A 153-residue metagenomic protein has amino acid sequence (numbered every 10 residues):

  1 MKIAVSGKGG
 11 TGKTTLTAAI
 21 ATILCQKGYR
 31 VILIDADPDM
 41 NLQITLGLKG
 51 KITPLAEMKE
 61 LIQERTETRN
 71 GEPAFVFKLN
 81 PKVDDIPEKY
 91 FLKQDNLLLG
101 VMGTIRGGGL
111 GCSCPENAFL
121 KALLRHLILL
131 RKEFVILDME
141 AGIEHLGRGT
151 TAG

Functional and structural regions predicted by a protein language model:
V5: Hydrophobic anchor at the beta1->P-loop junction of P-loop NTPases
G10: Walker A (P-loop) phosphate-binding loop of P-loop NTPases
K13: Conserved lysine of the Walker
L16: Hydrophobic positions on the alpha1 helix immediately C-terminal to the Walker A/P-loop
I23-D95: N-terminal phosphate/diphosphate-binding loop that engages ATP/GTP or pyrophosphate donors across diverse enzyme folds
L24, L92, L127-L130, T150-A152: Conserved catalytic network of the ASCE P-loop NTPase/AAA+ motor domain
L97-L99: Conserved beta-strand scaffold positions in the cores of enzyme catalytic domains, especially in NTP/NDP-utilizing
M102-S113, L124-G149: Switch II (G3) loop of P-loop NTPases
